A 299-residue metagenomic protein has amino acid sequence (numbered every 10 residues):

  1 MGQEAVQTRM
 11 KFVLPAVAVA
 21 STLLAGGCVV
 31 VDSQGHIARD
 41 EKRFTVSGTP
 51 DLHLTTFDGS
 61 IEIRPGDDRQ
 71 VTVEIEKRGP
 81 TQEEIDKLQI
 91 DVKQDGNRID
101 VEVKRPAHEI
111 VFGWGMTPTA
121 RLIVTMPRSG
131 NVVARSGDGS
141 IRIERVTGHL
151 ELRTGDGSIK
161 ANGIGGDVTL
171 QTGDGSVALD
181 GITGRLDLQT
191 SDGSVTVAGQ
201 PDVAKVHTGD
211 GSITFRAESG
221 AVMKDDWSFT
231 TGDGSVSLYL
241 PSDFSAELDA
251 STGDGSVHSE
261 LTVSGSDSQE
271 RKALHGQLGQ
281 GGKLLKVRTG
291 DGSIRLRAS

Functional and structural regions predicted by a protein language model:
M1-S299: Intrinsically disordered, low-complexity terminal regions
